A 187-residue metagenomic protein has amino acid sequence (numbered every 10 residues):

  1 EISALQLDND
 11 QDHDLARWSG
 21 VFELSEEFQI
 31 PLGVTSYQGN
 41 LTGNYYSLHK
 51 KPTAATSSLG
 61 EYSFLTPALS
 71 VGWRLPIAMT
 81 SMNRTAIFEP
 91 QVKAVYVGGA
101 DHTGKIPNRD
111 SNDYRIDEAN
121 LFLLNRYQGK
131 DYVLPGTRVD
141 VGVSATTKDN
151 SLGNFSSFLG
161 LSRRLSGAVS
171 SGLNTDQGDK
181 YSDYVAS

Functional and structural regions predicted by a protein language model:
E1-S187: Outer-membrane beta-barrel translocator/pore domains, especially the C-terminal barrels of Gram-negative outer-membrane
